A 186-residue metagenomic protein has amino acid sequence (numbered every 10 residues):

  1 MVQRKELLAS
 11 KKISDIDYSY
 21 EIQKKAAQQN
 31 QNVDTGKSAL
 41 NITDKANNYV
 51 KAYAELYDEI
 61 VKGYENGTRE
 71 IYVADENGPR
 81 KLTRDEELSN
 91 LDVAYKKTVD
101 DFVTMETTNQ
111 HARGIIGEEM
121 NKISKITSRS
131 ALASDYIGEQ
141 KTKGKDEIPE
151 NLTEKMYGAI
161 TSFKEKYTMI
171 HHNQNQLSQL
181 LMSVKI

Functional and structural regions predicted by a protein language model:
M1-I186: Type III/flagellar secretion export determinants
